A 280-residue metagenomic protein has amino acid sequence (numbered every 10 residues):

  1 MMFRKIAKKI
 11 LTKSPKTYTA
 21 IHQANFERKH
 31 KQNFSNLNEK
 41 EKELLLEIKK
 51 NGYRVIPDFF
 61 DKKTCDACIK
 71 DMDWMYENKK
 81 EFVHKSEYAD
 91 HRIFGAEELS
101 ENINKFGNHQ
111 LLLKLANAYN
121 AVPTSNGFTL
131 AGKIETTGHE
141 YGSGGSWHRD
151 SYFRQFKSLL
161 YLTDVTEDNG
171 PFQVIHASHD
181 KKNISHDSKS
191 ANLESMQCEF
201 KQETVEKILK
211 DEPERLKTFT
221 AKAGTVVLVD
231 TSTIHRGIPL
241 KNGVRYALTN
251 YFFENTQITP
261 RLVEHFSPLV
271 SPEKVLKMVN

Functional and structural regions predicted by a protein language model:
F3-K9, A20-I21, F26-K29, F34 (+3 more regions): Non-heme Fe(II)/2-oxoglutarate
K5-K50, P57-W147: Non-heme Fe(II)-dependent double-stranded beta-helix
E135-T136, I175-K182, F252-Q257: Short edge-strand/loop segments of extracellular domains
E140-G145, K157-S158, D168-I175, N183-D187 (+2 more regions): A short secondary-structure junction signal
G144-S151, I234-G237: Histidine-centered catalytic micro-motifs
Y152-E167, T220-A221, L228, Y251-E254: Short, conserved beta-strand element in jelly-roll/cupin
D168-T233: Double-stranded beta-helix
